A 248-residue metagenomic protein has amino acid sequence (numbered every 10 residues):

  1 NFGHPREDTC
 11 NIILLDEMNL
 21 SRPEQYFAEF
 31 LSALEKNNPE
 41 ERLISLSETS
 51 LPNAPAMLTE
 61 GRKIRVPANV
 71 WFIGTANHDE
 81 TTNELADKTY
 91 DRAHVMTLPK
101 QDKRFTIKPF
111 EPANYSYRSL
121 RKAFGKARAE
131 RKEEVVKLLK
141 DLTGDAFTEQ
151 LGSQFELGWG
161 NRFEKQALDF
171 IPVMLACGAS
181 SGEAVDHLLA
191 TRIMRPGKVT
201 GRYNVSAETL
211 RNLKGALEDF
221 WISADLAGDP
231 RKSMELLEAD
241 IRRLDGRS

Functional and structural regions predicted by a protein language model:
N1-S248: C-terminal regulatory/interaction module of P-loop NTP-utilizing enzymes
